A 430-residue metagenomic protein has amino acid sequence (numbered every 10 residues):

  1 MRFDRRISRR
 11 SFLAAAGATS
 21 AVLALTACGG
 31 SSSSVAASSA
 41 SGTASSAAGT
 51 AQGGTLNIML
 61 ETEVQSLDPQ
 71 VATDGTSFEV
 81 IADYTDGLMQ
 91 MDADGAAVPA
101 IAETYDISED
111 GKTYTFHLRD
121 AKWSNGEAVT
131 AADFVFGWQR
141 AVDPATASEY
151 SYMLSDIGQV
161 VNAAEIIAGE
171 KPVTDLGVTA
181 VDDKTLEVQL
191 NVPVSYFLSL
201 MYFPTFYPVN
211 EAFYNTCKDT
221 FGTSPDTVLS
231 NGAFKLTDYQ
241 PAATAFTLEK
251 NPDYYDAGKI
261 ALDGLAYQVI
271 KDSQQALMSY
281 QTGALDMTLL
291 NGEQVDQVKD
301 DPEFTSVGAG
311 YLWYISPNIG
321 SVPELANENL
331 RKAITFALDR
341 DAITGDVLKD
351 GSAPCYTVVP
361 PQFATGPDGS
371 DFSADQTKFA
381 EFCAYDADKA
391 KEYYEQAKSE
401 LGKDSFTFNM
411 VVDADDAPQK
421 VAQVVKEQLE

Functional and structural regions predicted by a protein language model:
C28-A40: Bacterial lipoprotein signal-peptidase II cleavage site
M59-E109, L229: N-terminal lobe/hinge region of extracytoplasmic solute-binding protein
E103-M153, E187, E324: Aromatic- and charge-enriched surface segment that lines or borders ligand/interaction sites
D133-V135, V142, T146-A212: Surface-exposed binding/hinge segments that line and control ligand-binding clefts or catalytic entry sites
K184, L190-I260, G264: Gly/Pro-rich hinge or "lid" segments in bacterial periplasmic/extracellular proteins
V228, N251-V298, G310: Ligand-site clamp/hinge motif
E249-D253, G310-A333, A337, D346-V347: A bilobed periplasmic-binding-protein/Venus flytrap-type ligand-binding module shared by bacterial periplasmic
E328-E427: Append "and occasionally in soluble cytosolic enzymes with long acidic Gly/Pro-rich linkers
